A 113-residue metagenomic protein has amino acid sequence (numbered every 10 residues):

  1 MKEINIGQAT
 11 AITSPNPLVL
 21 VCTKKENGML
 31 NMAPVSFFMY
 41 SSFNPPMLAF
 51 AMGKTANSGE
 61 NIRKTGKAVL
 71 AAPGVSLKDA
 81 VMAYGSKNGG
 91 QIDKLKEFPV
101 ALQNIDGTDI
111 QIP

Functional and structural regions predicted by a protein language model:
M1-A33, M39-P113: Active-site-proximal mixed secondary-structure blocks
